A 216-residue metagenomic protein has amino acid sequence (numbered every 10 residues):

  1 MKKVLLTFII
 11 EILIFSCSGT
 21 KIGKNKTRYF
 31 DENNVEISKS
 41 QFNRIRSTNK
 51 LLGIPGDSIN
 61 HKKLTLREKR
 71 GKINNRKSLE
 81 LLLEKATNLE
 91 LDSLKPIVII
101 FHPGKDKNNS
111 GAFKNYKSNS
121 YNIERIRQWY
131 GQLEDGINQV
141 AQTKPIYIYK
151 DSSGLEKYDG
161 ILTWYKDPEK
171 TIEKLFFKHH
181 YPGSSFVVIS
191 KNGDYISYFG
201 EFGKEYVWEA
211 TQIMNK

Functional and structural regions predicted by a protein language model:
M1-T27: Bacterial Sec-dependent N-terminal signal peptides
S18-L79: Start-of-domain marker
A86-I126: Short active-site neighborhood of thiol/selenol oxidoreductases, capturing the structured segment around
N109-S110, S118-K150: Mid-length scaffold segments of soluble, non-membrane domains
S152-P182: Thioredoxin-like thiol-disulfide oxidoreductase module
G183-Y198: A short, hydrophobic beta-strand/beta-hairpin element that forms part of a small beta-sheet core
D194-K216: Non-catalytic, surface beta->alpha helical segment in thiol-disulfide oxidoreductase systems
